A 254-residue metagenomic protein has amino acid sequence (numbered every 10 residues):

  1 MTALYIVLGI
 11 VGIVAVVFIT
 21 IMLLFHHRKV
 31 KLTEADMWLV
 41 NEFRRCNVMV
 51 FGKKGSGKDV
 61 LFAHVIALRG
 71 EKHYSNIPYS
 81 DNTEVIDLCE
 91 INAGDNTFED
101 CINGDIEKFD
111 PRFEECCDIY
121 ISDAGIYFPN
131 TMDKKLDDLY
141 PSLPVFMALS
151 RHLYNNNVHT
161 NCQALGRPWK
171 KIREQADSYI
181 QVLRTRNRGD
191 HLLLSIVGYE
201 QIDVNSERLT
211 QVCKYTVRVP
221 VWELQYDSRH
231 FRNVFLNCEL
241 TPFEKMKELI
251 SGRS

Functional and structural regions predicted by a protein language model:
M1-I10: Feature marks short, highly hydrophobic, charge-poor N-terminal signal-anchor/signal peptide-like helices that anchor
I10-V40: N-terminal pre-Walker A segment at the start of P-loop NTPase domains
F43-L68: Glycine-rich P-loop/Walker A and Walker A-like loops and their local beta1-loop-alpha1 context in P-loop NTPases
A67-S75: Post-Walker A helix-loop "phosphate-sensing" segment adjacent to the P-loop in P-loop NTPases
S75-D81, G166: Short, polar loop motifs at secondary-structure junctions
D81-L149: Conserved nucleotide-sensing/catalytic segment adjacent to the nucleotide-binding pocket in NTP-handling enzymes
A124-Q211: Replace "adjacent to P-loop NTPase cores in ATP/GTP-dependent enzymes" with "adjacent to NTP-binding cores
L192-S254: Conserved P-loop NTPase motor module
